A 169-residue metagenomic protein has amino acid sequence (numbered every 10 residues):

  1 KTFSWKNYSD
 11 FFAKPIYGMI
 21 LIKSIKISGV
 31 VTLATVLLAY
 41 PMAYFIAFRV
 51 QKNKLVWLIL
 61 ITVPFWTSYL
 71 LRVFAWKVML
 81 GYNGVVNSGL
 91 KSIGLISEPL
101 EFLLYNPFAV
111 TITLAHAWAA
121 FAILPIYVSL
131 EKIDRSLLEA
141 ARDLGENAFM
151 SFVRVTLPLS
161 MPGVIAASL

Functional and structural regions predicted by a protein language model:
F3-F12: A short amphipathic helical element positioned immediately N-terminal to and/or at the very start of a transmembrane
W5, V73-A115, F149: Membrane-interfacial helix termini and adjacent extracytoplasmic/periplasmic loops of multi-pass transporters
D10, Y44-F48, V78-Y82, S88 (+2 more regions): Transmembrane helix-loop junction
P15-F48: Transmembrane alpha-helix signature in integral membrane proteins
K23-I27, V56-L58, L71-V73, F108-A109 (+2 more regions): Short alpha-helical transmembrane interface motifs in multi-pass membrane proteins
L33, V63, H116, A122-D134 (+1 more regions): Transmembrane alpha-helices
L37-M42, L70-V73, N83, N87 (+2 more regions): Membrane-embedded alpha-helices of multi-pass transport/permease systems
M42-M79, L138-E139, F152-V153, M161-P162: Cytoplasmic-entry segments and transmembrane alpha-helices of multi-pass inner-membrane transporters
